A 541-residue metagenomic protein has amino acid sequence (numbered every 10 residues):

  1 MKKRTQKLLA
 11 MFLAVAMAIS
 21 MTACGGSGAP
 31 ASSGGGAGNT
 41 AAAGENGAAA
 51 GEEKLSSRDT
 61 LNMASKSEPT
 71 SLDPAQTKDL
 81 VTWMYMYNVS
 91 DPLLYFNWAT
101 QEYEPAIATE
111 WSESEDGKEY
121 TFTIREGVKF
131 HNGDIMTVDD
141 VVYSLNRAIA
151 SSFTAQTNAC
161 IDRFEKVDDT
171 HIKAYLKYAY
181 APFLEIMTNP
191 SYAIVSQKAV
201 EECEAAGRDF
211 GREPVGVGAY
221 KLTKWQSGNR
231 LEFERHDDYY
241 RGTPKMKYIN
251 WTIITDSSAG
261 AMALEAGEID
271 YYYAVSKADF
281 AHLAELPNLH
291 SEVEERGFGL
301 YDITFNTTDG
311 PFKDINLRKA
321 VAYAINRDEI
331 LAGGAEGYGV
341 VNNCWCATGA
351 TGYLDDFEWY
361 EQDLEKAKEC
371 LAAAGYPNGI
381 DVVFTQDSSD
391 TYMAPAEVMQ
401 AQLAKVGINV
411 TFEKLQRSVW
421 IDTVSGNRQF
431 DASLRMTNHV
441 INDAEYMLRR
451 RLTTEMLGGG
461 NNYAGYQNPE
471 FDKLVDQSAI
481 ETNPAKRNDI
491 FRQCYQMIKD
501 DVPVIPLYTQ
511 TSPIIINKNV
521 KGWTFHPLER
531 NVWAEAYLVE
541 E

Functional and structural regions predicted by a protein language model:
L8, V340-A373, T391-A394: Structural transition elements
A64-E115, N146, V215-G216: N-terminal lobe/hinge region of extracytoplasmic solute-binding protein
S65-M84, I107, D134, F183-A193 (+3 more regions): A structural "hinge/loop" feature
N97-E102, P190-P244, Y248, E365 (+2 more regions): Gly/Pro-rich hinge or "lid" segments in bacterial periplasmic/extracellular proteins
D116, Q156-E201: Surface-exposed binding/hinge segments that line and control ligand-binding clefts or catalytic entry sites
T137-S144, D169-K173, G218-A219, M246-Y248 (+4 more regions): Alpha-helical secondary-structure segments
Q226, A324-G352, T391-Q400, V424-E541: Detector for C-terminal structural segments
H236-A281, N409: Ligand-site clamp/hinge motif
